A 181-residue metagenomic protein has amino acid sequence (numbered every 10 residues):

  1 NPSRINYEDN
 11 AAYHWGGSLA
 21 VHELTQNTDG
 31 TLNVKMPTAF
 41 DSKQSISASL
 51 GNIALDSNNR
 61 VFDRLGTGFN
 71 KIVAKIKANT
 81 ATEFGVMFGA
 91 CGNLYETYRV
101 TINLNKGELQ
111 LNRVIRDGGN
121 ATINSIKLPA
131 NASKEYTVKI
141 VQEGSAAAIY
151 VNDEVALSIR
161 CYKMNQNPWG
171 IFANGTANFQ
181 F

Functional and structural regions predicted by a protein language model:
P2-F181: Extracellular glycan-recognition regions
